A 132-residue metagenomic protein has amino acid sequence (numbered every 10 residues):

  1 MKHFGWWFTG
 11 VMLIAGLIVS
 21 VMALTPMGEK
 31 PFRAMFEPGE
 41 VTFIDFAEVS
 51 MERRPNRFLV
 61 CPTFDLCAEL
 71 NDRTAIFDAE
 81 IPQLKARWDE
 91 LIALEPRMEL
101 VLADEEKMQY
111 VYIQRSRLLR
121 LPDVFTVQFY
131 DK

Functional and structural regions predicted by a protein language model:
F4-T9, V19-K132: Ser/Thr-rich, low-complexity intrinsically disordered terminal regions
